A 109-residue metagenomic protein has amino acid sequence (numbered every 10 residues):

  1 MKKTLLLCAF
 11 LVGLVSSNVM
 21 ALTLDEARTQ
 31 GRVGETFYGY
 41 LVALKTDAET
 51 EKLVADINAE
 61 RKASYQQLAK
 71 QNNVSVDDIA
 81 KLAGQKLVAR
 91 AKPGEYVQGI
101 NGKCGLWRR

Functional and structural regions predicted by a protein language model:
M1-K2: N-terminal hydrophobic targeting signals that begin at the initiator methionine
L5-L14: Sec-dependent N-terminal signal peptides
S16-N18: N-terminal signal peptide c-region/cleavage motif recognized by signal peptidases
L22-K52, V76-R109: Amphipathic, charged alpha-helical segments and their helix-to-coil junctions in extracytoplasmic/peripheral assemblies
A48-K52, D56-A59, A63, Q67-D78: Surface-exposed, polar/charged faces of alpha-helical domains in mature secreted/periplasmic/lumenal proteins
